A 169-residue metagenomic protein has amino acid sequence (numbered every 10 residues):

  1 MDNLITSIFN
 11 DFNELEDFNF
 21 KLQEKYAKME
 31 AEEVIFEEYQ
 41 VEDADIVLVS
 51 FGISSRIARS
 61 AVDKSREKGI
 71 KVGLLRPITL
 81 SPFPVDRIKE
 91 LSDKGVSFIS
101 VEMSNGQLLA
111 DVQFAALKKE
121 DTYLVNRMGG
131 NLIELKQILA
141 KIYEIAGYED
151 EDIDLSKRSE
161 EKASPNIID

Functional and structural regions predicted by a protein language model:
M1-E38: Conformationally flexible catalytic loops at phosphate/diphosphate-handling active centers
D2-L4, I78-P82, D86-R87, R158-D169: An N-terminal assembly and electron-transfer interface module characteristic of large anaerobic redox and radical
M29-Y39, V72-L74, E149-K157: Flexible, glycine/charged-enriched surface loops at secondary-structure junctions
I35-K71, L75, S81-R87: Redox- and metal-dependent alpha/beta enzyme cores, enriched for Fe-S-associated oxidoreductases and cofactor-handling
A44, G95-V96: Short, well-ordered alpha-helix to beta-strand connector turns
V96-E102: Acidic beta-strand-to-loop metal/phosphate-binding motif
E102-D169: Peripheral docking tails and interdomain loops at the edges of cofactor- or intermediate-handling domains
